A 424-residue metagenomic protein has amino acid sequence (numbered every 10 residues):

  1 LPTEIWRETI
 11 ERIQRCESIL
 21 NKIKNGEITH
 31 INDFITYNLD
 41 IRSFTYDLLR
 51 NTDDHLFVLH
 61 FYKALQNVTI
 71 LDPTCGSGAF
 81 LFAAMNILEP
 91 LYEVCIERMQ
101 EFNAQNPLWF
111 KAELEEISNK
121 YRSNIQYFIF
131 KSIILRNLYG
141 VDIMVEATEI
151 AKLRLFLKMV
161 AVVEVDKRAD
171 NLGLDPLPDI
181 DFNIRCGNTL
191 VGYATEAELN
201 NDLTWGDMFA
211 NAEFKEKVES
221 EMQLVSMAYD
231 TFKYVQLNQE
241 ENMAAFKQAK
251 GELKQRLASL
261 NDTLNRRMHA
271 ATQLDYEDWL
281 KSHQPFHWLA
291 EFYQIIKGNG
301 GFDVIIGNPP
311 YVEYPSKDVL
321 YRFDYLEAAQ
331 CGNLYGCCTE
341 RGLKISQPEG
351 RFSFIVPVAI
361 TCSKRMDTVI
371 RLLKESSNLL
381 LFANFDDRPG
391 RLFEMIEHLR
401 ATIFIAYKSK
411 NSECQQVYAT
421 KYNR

Functional and structural regions predicted by a protein language model:
L1-Y127, A147, P309-E313, Y335 (+1 more regions): Class I S-adenosyl-L-methionine
I19-T69, N124-K131, E164-L172, P176-L177 (+3 more regions): Flexible, glycine/threonine-enriched loop-and-boundary segments that flank and lead into catalytic domains of large
F82, E89, A147-A210, F286-R424: Signature of N6-adenine DNA methyltransferases within the class I
I134: Conserved SF1/SF2 helicase motif Ia
G140-V141: Conserved SAM-binding motif I beta-strand of class I
M144: Conserved SAM/SAH-binding beta-strand->alpha-helix loop
G192-P285, K297-V304, S316: Basic, amphipathic N-terminal segments
